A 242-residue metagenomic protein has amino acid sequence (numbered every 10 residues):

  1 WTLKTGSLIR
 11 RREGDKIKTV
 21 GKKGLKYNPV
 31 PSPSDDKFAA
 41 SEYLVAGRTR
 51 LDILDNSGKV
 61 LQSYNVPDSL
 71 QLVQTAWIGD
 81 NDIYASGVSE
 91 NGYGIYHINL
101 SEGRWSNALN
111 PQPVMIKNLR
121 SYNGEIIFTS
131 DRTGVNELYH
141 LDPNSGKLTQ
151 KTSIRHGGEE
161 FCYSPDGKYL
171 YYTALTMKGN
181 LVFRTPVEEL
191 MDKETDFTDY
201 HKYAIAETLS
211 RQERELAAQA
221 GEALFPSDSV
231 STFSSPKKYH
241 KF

Functional and structural regions predicted by a protein language model:
W1, G21-E42, G47, S63-S86 (+3 more regions): Conserved beta-propeller blade repeats
W1, T5-S7, R11, V20-G21: Acidic, proline/glycine-rich low-complexity intrinsically disordered segments
T5-R10, A46-D52, N91-Y96, G134-Y139 (+1 more regions): Structural motif
R12-D15, D55-K59, N99-G103, D142-G146 (+1 more regions): Short loop/turn segments that connect beta-strands within beta-propeller blades
D15, K59-L61, T129-S130, E137-Y139 (+2 more regions): N-terminal targeting segments with Sec-dependent signals, encompassing both cleavable signal peptides and non-cleavable
S130, K193-F242: Outer-membrane beta-barrel initiation region
C162-A217: Blade-level signature of beta-propeller repeat domains, shared across WD40, Kelch, NHL, RCC1 and BNR/Asp-box propellers
